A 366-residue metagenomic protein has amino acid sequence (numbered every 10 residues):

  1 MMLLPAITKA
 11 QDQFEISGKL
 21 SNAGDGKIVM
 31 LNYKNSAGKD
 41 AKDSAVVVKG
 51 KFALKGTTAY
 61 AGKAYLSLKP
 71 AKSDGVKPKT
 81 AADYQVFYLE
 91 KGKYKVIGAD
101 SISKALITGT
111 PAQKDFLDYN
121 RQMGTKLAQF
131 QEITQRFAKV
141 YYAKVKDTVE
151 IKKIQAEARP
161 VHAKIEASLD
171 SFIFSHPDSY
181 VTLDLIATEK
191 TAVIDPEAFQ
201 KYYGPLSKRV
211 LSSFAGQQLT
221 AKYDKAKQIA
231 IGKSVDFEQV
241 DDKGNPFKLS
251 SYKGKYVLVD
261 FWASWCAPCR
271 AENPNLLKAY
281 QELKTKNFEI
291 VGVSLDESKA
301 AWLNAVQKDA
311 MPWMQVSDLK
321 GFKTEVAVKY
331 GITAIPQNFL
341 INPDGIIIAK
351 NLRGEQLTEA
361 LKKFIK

Functional and structural regions predicted by a protein language model:
M1-G18, K366: Bacterial Sec-dependent N-terminal signal peptides
A10-P160: A non-transmembrane, solvent-exposed segment enriched in polar/low-complexity residues
K79-Y84, V96-I97, R159-I231: N-terminal targeting signals for export/organelle localization
A215-L249, W313, K362: N-terminal "domain-start" segment that seeds a small globular fold
V240, L303-Q337, I341-D344: Short, internal strand/loop/helix patches that form the active-site neighborhood or redox-interaction surface
K253-G254, F261-K278: Conserved redox-active cysteine motifs that mediate thiol-disulfide chemistry, especially di-cysteine Cys-X(1-2)-Cys
A271-V293, K362-K366: Conserved helix-turn-beta segment immediately C-terminal to the redox Cys motif in thioredoxin-like folds
A334, I346-K366: Non-catalytic, surface beta->alpha helical segment in thiol-disulfide oxidoreductase systems
